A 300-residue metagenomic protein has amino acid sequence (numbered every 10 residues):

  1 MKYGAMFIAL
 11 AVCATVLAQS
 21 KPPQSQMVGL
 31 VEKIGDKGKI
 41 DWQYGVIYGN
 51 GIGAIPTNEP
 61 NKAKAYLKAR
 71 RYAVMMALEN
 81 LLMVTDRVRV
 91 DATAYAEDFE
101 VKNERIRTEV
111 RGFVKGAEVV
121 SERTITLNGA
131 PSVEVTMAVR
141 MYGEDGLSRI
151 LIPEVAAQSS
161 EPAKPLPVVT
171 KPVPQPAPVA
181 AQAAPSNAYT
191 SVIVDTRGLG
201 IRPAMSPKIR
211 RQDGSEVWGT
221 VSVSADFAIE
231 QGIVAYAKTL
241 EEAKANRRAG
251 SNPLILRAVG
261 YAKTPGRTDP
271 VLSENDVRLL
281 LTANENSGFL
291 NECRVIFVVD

Functional and structural regions predicted by a protein language model:
K2-A9: Sec-dependent signal peptide recognition, specifically the positively charged N-region followed immediately by
Q19-D300: Domain-level marker for long, solvent-exposed, non-transmembrane regions
